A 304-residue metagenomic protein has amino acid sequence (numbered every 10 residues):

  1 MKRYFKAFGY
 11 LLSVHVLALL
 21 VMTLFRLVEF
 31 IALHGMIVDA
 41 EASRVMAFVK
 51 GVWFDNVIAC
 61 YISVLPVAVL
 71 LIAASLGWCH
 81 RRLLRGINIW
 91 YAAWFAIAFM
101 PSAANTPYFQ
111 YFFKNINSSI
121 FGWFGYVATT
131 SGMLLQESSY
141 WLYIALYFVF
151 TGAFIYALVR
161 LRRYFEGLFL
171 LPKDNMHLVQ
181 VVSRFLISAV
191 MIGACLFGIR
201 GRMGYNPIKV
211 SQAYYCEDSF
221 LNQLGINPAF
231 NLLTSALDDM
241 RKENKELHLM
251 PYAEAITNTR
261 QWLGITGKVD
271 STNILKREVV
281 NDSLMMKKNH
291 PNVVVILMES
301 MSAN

Functional and structural regions predicted by a protein language model:
K2-K245: Transmembrane and membrane-interface helices of multi-pass, inner-membrane envelope-modifying transferases
G204-N304: Soluble catalytic regions of membrane-associated enzymes that act on cell-envelope and secretory-pathway components
